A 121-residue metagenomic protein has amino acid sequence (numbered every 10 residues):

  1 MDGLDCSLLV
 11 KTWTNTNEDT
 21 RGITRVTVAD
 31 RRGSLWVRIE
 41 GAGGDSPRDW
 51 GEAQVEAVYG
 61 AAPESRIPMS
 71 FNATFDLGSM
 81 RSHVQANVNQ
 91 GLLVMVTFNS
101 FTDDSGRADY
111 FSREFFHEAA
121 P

Functional and structural regions predicted by a protein language model:
D2-L4, T16, R25, A61-P121: Beta-sheet ligand-binding and adhesion/scaffold domains
S7, T14-R81: Central antiparallel beta-sheet cores of small beta-barrel/beta-sandwich binding domains
K11, G33-L35, N89-L93: Beta-strand-connecting loop/turn residues
